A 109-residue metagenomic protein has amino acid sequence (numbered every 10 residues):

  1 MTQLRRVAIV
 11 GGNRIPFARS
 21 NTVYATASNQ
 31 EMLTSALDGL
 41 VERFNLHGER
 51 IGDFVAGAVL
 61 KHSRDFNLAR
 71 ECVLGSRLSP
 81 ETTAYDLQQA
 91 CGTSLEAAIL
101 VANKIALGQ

Functional and structural regions predicted by a protein language model:
M1-T82: Conserved "HGTGT" condensation-loop signature of ketosynthase/thiolase-family condensing enzymes that catalyze
Q3, Q30, Q88-Q89, Q109: Residue-identity detector for glutamine
R6, G52, L87-Q89, N103: Short, flexible coil/turn micro-motifs enriched in small/turn-prone residues
A69, V73, A84, L95-A98 (+1 more regions): Generic internal hydrophobic packing segments that stabilize the cores of diverse globular domains
E81-C91: Short pre-catalytic strand/loop immediately N-terminal to key active-site residues, enriched for Gly-Thr
Q89-Q109: Active-site-proximal alpha-helical scaffold in enzymes
